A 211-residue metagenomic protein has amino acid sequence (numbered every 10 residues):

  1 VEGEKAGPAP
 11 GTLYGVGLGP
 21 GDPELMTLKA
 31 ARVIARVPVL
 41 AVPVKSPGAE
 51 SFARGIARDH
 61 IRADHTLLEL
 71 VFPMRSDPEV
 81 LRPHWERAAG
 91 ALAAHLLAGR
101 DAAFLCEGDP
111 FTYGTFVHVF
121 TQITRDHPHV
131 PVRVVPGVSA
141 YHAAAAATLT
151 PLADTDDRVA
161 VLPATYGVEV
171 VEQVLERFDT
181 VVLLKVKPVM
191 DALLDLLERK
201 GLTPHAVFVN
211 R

Functional and structural regions predicted by a protein language model:
V1-P23, L28-P131: Class I S-adenosyl-L-methionine
G3, E107-R177: Class I SAM-dependent methyltransferase SAM-binding "motif I" and its flanking Rossmann-like core
P10-L13, L97, V174-R211: A contiguous loop/helix-start segment that scaffolds small-molecule binding in enzyme catalytic cores
G17-L18, F104, P136, L162-P163 (+1 more regions): Small/polar loops that bind or transfer phosphate-bearing groups
P20-G21, K45-G48, F72-P73, V138 (+2 more regions): Short, acidic/turn-prone active-site loops that include or flank metal/cofactor- and phosphate-binding residues
P43-K45, T165, L184-P188: Structural motif
P47-E50, R75, S139-H142, M190-D191: Short gly/pro/ser/thr-enriched loop/turn and capping motifs at secondary-structure boundaries
